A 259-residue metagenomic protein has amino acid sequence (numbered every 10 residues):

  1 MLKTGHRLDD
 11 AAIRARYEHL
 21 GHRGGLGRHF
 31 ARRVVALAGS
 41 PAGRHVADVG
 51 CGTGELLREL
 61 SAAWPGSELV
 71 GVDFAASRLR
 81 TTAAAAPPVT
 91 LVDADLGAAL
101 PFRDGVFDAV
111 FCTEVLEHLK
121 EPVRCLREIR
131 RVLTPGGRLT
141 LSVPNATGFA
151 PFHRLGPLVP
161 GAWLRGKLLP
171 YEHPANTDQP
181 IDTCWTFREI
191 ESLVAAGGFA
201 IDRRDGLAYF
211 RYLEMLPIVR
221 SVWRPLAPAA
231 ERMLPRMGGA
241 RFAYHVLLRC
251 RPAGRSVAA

Functional and structural regions predicted by a protein language model:
M1-R103, A109-F111, L126, C184 (+3 more regions): Conserved N-terminal segment of class I S-adenosyl-L-methionine
L2-D10, E18-G25, H29, F74 (+2 more regions): S-adenosyl-L-methionine-dependent methyltransferase catalytic module, highlighting the catalytic core
A98, E117, G148: Active-site micro-motifs of SAM-dependent methyltransferase domains
F111-K120: A short SAM/SAH-binding and catalytic strip from SAM-dependent methyltransferases
C250-G254: C-terminal beta-strand of the catalytic ATP-binding
